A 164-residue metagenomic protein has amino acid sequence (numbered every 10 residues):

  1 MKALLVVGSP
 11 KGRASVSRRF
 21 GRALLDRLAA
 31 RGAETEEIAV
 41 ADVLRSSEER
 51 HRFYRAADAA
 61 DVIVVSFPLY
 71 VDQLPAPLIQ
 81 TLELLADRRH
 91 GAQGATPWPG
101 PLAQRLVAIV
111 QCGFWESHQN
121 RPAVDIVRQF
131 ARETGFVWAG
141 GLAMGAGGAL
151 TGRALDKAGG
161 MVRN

Functional and structural regions predicted by a protein language model:
M1-G100: N-terminal beta1-alpha1-beta2 submodule of the flavodoxin-like/Rossmannoid cofactor-binding fold
L5, V65, L106-V110, G140: Structural beta-sheet core signal
G12-S15, W115-H118, T151-G152: A generic structural signal for short coil/turn motifs at secondary-structure boundaries
V16-R27, P122-T134: Short, solvent-exposed amphipathic alpha-helices that sit in or adjacent to ligand/effector-binding or catalytic
L78-L82, R121-I126: "Short basic amphipathic alpha-helical interaction patches in structured regions
R89-H118: Ser/Thr/Gly-rich flexible loops in soluble cytosolic domains mediating phosphotransfer, phosphorylation
A131-M144: A charged, well-structured terminal subsegment
L142-N164: Glycine-rich phosphate/pyrophosphate-binding loop and the adjoining helix
